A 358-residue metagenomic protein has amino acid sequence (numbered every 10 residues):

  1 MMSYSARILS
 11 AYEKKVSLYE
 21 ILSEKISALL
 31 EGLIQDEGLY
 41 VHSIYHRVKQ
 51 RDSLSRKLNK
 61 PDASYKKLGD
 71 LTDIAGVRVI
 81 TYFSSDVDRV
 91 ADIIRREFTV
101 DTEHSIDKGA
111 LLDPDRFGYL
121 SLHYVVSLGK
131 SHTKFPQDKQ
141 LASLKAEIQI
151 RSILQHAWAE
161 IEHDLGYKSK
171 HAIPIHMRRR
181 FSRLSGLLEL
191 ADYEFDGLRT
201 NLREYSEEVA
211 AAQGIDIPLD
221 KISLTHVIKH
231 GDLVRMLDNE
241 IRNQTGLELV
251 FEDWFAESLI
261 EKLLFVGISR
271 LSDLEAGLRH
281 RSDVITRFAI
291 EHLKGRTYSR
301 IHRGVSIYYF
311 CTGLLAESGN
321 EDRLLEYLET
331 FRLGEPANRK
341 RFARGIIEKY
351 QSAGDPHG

Functional and structural regions predicted by a protein language model:
M1-I74, T81, S85, A211 (+1 more regions): Charge-rich, low-complexity segments
M2-Y12, V16-L18, A142-D283, G358: An acidic, glycine-/histidine-flanked metal-binding catalytic module
L29-L33, I93, E194, N201: Generic, well-ordered alpha-helical scaffold segments in large soluble proteins
K67, K134-P136, L247, F251: Short acidic, glycine/proline-enriched loop segments that cap or flank alpha-helices
A75-G76, L120: The conserved glycine-aromatic submotif of the RRM
T81-G197: Long beta-strand-rich cores associated with HINT superfamily self-processing modules
D113-P136, H176-V209, T286-E329: Amphipathic, soluble alpha/beta structural segments
